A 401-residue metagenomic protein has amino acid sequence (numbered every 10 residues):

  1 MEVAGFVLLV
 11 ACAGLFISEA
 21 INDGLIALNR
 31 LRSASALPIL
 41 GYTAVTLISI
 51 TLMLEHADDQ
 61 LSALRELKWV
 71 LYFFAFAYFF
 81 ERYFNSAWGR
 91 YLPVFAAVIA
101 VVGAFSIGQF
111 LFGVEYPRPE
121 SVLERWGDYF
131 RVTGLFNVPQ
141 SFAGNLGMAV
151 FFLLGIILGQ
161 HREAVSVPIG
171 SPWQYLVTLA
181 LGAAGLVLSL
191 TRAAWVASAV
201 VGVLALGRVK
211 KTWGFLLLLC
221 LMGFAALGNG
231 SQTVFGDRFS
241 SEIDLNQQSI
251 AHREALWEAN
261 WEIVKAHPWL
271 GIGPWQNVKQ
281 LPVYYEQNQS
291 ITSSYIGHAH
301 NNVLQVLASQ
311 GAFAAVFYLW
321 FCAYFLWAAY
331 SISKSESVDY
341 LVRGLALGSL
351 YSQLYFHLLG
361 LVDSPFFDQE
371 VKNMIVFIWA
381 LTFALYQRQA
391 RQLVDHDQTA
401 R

Functional and structural regions predicted by a protein language model:
M1-T51, A57, L61, S86-G89 (+4 more regions): Transmembrane signal-anchor hairpin modules in multi-pass inner-membrane enzymes, especially those that act on
L9-F16, G214, F321-Y324, L347-R401: Transmembrane alpha-helices of multi-pass inner-membrane enzymes
C12, G89-G127, G134-R208, L216-C220 (+3 more regions): Alpha-helical transmembrane segments of multi-pass inner-membrane proteins
S35-A44, D58-E81, P93-V94, I99 (+1 more regions): Aromatic-anchored transmembrane helix interface
A104, G108-G113, S189, L206-Q248 (+2 more regions): A membrane-periplasm/extracellular boundary helix in multi-pass inner-membrane enzymes that assemble envelope glycans
P119-E120, D244-E258, L270-Q310: Long extracytoplasmic/lumenal interhelical loops at the membrane interface of multi-pass membrane proteins
G134, A183, E258-W261, H267-L270 (+1 more regions): A conserved mid-to-late transmembrane alpha helix and its immediate loop/hinge that forms the functional core
G207, Q310-L354: Hydrophobic transmembrane alpha-helices and their immediate junctions
